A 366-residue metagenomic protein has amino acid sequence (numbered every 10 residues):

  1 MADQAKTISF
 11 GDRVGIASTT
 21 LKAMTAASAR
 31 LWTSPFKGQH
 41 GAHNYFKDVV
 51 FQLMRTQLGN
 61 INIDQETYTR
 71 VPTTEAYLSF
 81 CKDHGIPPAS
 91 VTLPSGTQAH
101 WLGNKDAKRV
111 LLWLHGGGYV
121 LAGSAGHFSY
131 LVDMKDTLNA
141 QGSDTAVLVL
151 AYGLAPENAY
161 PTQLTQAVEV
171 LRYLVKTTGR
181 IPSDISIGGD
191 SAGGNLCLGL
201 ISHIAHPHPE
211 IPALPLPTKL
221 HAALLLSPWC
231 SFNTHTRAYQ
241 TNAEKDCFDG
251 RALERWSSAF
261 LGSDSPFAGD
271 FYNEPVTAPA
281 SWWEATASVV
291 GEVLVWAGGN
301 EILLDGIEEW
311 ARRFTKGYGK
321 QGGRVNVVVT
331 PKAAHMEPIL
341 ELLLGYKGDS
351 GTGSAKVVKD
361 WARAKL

Functional and structural regions predicted by a protein language model:
M1-W101: A glycine/proline-hinged amphipathic helix-loop "lid/cap" segment that gates access to hydrophobic ligand pockets
A2-A5, T165, G179-D184, G199-L366: Alpha/beta hydrolase fold serine-hydrolase catalytic domain that processes acyl esters and thioesters
Q98-K108, A280-A285: Short beta-strand-to-loop junctions in surface cap/lid or active-site-entrance loops
H100, L148, N326-T330: General small-molecule cofactor/ligand-binding pocket signal
L102, W113-G117, G188, L226 (+1 more regions): Short hydrophobic segments within beta-strands
L102-G142: Short, surface-exposed "cap/lid" segments of acyl-processing enzymes
G123, T145-D184: Catalytic nucleophile-loop/oxyanion-hole region of alpha/beta-hydrolase and closely related hydrolase-like folds
G189, G193, C197: Gly/Ala-rich beta-loop-alpha elbow adjacent to hydrolase catalytic centers
